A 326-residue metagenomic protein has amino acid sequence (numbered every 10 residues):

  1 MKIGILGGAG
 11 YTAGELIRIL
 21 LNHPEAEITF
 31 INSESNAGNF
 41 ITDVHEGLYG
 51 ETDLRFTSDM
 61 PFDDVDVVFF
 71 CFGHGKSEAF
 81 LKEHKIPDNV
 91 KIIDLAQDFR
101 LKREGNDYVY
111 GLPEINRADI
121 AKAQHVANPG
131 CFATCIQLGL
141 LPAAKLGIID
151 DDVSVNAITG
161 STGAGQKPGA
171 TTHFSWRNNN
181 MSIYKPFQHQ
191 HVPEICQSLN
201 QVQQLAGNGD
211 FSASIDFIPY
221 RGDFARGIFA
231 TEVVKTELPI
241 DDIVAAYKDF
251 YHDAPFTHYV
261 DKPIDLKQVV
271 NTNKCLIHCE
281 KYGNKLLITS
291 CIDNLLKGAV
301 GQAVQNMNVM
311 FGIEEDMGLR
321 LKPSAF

Functional and structural regions predicted by a protein language model:
M1-P186, Q204-D210, H278-Y282, A325: N-terminal Rossmann-like NAD(P) cofactor-binding subdomain of oxidoreductases, focused on the glycine-rich
I17, Q137-A144, V192-C196, V244 (+2 more regions): Predominant activation on well-ordered alpha-helical scaffold segments within soluble catalytic domains
I28, D151-V155, D210-D216, F256-V260 (+1 more regions): A short coil-to-beta-strand element that immediately follows conserved catalytic motifs
A123, M181, G227-T231, L287: Short, solvent-exposed beta-strand edge segments and adjacent coil->beta transition regions
I183-F187, Y220-G222, D265-V269: Short Gly/Pro-enriched turn/cap motifs at secondary-structure boundaries
H189-Y259: C-terminal substrate-binding/catalytic lobe of Rossmann-fold NAD(P)-dependent dehydrogenases
A230-F326: C-terminal active-site/capping subdomain that shapes the small-molecule cofactor and substrate pocket of enzyme
